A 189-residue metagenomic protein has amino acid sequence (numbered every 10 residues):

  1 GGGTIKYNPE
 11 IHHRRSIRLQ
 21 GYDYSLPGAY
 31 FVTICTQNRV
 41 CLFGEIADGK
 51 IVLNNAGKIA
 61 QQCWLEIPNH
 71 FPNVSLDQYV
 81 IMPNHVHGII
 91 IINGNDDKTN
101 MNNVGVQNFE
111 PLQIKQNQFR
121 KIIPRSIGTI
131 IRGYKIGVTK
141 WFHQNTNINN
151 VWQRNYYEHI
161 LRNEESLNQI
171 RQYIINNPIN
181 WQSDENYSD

Functional and structural regions predicted by a protein language model:
G1-D189: Short catalytic/metal-binding and nucleic-acid-binding patches
